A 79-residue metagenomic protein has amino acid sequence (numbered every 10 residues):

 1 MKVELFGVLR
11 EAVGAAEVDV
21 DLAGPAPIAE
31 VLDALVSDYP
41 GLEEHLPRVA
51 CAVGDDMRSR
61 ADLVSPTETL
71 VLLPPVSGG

Functional and structural regions predicted by a protein language model:
M1-G78: Ubiquitin-like/PB1-type beta-grasp interaction modules and other compact soluble beta-rich domains
